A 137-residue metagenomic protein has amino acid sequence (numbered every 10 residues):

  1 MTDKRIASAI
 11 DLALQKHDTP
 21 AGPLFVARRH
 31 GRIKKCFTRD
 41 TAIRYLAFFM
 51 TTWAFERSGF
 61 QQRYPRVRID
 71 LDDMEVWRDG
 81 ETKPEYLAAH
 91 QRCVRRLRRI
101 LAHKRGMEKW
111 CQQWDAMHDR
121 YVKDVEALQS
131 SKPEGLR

Functional and structural regions predicted by a protein language model:
M1-R137: Intrinsically disordered, low-complexity linkers and terminal regions that flank or interleave Cys/His-based
